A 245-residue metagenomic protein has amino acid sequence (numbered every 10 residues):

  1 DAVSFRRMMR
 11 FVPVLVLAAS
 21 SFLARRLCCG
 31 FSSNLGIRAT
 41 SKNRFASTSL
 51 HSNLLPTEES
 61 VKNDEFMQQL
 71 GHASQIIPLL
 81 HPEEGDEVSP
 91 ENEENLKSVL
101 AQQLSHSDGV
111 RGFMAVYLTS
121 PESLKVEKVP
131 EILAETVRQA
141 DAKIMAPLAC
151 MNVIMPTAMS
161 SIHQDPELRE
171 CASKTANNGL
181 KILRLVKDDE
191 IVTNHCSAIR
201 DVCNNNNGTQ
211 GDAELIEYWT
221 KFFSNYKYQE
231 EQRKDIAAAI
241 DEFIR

Functional and structural regions predicted by a protein language model:
D1-A39: N-terminal chloroplast transit peptides
S32-S52: N-terminal, immediately post-signal peptide pro-regions of secreted/luminal proteins
L50-D108: N-terminal leader/targeting peptides and immediately adjacent processing regions
N53-I77, T193-R245: Low-complexity intrinsically disordered segments
S60, R138-A149: Short, solvent-exposed segments of well-ordered alpha helices
Q75-P78, F113-S120, A146-S161, K181: Short, hydrophobic/amphipathic alpha-helical patches that form generic packing surfaces within helical domains
N95-R138: A glycine-rich, hydrophobic loop/mini-helix early in the fold
M151-K221: Conserved binding-pocket/active-site segment within a compact domain
